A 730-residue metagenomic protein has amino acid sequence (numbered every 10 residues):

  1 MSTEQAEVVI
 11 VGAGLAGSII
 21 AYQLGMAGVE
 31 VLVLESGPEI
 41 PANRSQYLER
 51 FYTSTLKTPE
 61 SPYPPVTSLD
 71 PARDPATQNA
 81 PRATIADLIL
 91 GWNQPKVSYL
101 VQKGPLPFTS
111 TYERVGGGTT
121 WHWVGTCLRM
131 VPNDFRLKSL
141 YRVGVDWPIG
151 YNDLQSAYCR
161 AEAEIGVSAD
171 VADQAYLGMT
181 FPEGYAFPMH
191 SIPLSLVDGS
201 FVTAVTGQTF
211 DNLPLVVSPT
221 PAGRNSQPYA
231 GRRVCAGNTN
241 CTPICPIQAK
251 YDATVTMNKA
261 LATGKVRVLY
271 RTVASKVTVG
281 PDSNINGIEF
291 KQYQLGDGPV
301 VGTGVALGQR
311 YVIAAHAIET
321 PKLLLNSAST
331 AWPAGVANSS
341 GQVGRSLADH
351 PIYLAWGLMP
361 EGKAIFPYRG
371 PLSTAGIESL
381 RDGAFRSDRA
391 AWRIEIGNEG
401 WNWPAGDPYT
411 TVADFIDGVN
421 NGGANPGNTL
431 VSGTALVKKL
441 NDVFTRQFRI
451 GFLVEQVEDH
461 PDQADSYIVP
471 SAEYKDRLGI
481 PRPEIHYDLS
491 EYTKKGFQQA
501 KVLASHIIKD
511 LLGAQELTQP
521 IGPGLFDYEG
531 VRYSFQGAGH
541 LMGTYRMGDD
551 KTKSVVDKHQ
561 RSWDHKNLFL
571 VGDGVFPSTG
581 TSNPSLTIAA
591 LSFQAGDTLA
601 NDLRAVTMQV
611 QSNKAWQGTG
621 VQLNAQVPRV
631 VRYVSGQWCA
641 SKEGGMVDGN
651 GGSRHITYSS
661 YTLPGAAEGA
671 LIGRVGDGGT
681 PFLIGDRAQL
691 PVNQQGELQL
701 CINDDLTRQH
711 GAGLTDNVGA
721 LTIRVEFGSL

Functional and structural regions predicted by a protein language model:
S2-K138, V143, P148-C159, E319 (+3 more regions): N-terminal glycine-rich phosphate/pyrophosphate-binding loop and immediately adjacent elements
M26, E30-L32, G37-L56, E60 (+9 more regions): Glycine-rich loop(s) and the adjacent beta-strand/alpha-helix scaffold that form part
T58-T109, E113-V115, W121-R129, D134 (+3 more regions): Conserved redox-cofactor binding core of oxidoreductases
A86-R114, T119, W147-P148, S340-P483 (+5 more regions): FAD cofactor-binding and catalytic pocket of flavoenzymes
K96-T111, G302-G308, A375, E529-G530 (+2 more regions): Short, hydrophobic/aliphatic alpha-helical segments
E113, A157, D170, Q174-R233 (+7 more regions): Patatin-like phospholipase A catalytic core
V216-G223, V234-N238, S275-T278, T445-D459 (+3 more regions): A glycine-rich dinucleotide-binding beta-alpha-beta segment and adjacent secondary-structure elements that constitute
A605-L730: Gly-Asp-aromatic-enriched flexible segments
